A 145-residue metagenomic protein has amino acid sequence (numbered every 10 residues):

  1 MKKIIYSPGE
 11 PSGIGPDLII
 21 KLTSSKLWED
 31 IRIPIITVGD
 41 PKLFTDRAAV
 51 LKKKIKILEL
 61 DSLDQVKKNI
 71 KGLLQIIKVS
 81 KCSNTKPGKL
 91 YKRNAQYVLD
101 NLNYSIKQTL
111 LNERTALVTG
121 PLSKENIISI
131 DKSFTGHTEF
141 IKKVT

Functional and structural regions predicted by a protein language model:
M1-V144: Contiguous, glycine/small-aliphatic-enriched amphipathic segments in soluble metabolic enzymes
